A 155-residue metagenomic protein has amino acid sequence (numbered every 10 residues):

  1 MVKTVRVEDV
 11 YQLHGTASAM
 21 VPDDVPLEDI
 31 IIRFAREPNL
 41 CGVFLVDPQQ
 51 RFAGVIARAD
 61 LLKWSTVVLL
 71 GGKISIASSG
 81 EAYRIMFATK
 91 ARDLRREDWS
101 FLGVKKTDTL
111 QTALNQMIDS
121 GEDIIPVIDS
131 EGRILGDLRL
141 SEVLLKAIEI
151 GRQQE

Functional and structural regions predicted by a protein language model:
M1-E155: Tandem CBS (Cystathionine beta-synthase) repeat/Bateman regulatory domains
